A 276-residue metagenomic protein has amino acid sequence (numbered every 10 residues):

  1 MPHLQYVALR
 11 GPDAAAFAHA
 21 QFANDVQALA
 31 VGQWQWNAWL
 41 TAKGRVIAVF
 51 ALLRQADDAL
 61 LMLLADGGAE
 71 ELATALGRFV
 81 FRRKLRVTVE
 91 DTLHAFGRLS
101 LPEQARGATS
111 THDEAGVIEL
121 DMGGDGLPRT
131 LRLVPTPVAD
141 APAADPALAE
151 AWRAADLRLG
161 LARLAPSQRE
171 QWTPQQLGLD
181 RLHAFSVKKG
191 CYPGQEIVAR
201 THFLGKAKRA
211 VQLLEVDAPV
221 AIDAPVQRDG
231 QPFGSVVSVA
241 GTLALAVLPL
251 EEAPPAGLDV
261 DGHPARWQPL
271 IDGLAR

Functional and structural regions predicted by a protein language model:
M1-A48, A56-D57: Acidic, proline/glycine-enriched N-terminal capping motif
H3-A8, A51-L159, R228: Acidic, low-complexity central loop/insert segments
A8-A14, Q27, L99-P102, E215-A221: Short, surface-exposed ligand-recognition loops at beta-strand->loop->(often short) alpha-helix junctions that present
H19-Q27, T74-R82, F203, R228-Q231: Short, intrinsically disordered, mixed-charge
V49-A51, S235: Short, surface-exposed charged micro-motifs
A155-D180: Short, conserved active-site entrance elements at the starts or edges of catalytic domains
L177-F185, A199-R276: Glycine-rich, small/acidic residue-mixed loop/short-helix segments
